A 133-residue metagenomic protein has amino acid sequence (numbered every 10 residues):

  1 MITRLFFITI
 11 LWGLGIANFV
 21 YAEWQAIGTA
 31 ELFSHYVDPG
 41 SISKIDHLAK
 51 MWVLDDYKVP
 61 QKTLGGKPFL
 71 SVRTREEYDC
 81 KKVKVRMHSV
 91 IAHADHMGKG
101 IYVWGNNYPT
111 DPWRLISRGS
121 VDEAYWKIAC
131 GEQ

Functional and structural regions predicted by a protein language model:
M1-L5: Positively charged n-region of N-terminal signal peptides that target proteins for export
F6-A17: Bacterial N-terminal signal peptides
N18-Q133: N-terminal secretory-pathway/extracellular module detecting exported/lumenal segments and adjacent signal-anchor/first
